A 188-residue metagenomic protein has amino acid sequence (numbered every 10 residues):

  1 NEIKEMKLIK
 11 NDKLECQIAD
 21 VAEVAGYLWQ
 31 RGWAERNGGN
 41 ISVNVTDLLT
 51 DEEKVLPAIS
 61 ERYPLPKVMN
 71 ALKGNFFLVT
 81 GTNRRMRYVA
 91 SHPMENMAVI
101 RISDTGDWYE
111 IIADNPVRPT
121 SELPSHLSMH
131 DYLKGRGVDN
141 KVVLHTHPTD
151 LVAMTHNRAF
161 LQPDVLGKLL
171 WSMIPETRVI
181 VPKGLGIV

Functional and structural regions predicted by a protein language model:
I3-V188: Glycine-rich flexible loops
